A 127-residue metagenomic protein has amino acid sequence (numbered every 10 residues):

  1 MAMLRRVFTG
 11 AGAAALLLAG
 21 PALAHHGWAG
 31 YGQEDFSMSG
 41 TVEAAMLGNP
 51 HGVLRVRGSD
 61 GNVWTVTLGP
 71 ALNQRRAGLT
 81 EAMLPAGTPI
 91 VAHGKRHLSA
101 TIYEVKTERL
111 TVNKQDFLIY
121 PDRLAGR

Functional and structural regions predicted by a protein language model:
M1-L4: N-terminal secretory signal peptides that target proteins for export/translocation
F8-T9: N-terminal export leaders
A19-P21: N-terminal signal peptide c-region/cleavage motif recognized by signal peptidases
H26-A45: Short, glycine/small-residue-enriched coil/turn segments at secondary-structure junctions
G48-R57: Short aromatic-glycine-enriched beta-strand elements
G61-P70: A short macromolecule-binding patch
R76-A92: Short nucleic-acid-contacting surface segments enriched for D/E, G, S/T with interspersed K/R
H97-D122: OB-fold/S1-family single-stranded nucleic acid-binding modules
